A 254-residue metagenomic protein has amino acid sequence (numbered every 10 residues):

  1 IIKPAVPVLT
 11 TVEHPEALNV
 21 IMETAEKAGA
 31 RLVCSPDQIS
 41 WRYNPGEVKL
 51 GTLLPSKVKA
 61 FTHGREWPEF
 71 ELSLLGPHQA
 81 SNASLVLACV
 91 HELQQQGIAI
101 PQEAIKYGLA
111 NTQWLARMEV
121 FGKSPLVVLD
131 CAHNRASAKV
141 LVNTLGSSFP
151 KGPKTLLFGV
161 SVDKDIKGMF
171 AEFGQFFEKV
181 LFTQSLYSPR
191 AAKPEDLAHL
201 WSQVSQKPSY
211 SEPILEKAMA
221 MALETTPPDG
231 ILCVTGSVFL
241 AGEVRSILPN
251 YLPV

Functional and structural regions predicted by a protein language model:
I1-E69, L87-K106: Acidic, Mg2+-coordinating active-site environments of NTP-dependent enzymes
T11-V33, L126-L129, R135, F170-I231: C-terminal helical cap/extension that packs against the catalytic core of soluble nucleotide-cofactor enzymes
A17-L18, L240-G242: Short, active-site-adjacent cap segments at secondary-structure transitions
V58-K179: Nucleotide phosphate-binding/pyrophosphate-handling subdomain across enzymes that bind or process nucleotide phosphates
S237: Active-site-proximal loop/hinge segments that shape catalytic or ion-binding/gating pockets
